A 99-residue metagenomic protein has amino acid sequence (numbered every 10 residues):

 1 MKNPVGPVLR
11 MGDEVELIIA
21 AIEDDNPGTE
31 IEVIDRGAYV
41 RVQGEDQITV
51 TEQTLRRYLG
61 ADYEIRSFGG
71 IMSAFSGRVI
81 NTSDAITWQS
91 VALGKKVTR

Functional and structural regions predicted by a protein language model:
M1-V8: Short glycine-/aliphatic-rich beta-strand segments at the starts of folded cytosolic domains
G6, L17-A21, G44, G77: Small-side-chain structural scaffolding
R10, E14, E45-Q47: Structured loop/turn residues at secondary-structure junctions
G12-P27: Short amphipathic alpha-helix segments
G28-E32: A short linear hydrophobic-aromatic micro-motif
R36-Y39, Q43-R99: Helix-rich interaction surfaces within compact, conserved domain-sized segments that mediate assembly or partner
